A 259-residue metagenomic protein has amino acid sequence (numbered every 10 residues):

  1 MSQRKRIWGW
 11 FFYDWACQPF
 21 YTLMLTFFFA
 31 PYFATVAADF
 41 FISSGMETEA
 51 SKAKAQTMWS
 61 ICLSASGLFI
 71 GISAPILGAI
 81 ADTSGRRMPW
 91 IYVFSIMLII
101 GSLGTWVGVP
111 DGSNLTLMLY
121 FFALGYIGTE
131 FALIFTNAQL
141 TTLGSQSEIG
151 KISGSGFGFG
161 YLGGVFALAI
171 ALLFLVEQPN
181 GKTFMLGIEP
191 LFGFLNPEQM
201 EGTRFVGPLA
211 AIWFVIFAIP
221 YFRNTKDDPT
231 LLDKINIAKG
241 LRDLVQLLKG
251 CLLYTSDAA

Functional and structural regions predicted by a protein language model:
S60-A79: Central cavity-lining transmembrane alpha-helices of secondary-active solute carriers, predominantly the Major
P75-S95: Conserved MFS/SLC helix-loop-helix module at the cytosolic interface between two early adjacent transmembrane helices
I96-D111: C-terminal ends and interior cores of transmembrane alpha-helices in multi-pass membrane transporters/permeases
G101, N114-F131: Hydrophobic core of transmembrane alpha-helices in multi-pass small-molecule transporters, especially MFS/SLC-type
G154-L172: Glycine-rich segments within core transmembrane alpha-helices of 12-TM secondary carriers
A171, L175-V176, F214-P229: C-terminal membrane-cytosol helix-exit motif in multi-pass small-molecule transporters
D228-L253: Juxtamembrane intracellular "pre-TM" segments in multi-pass secondary transporters
Y254-A259: Conserved small/polar residues in nucleotide/adenosyl-binding loops
